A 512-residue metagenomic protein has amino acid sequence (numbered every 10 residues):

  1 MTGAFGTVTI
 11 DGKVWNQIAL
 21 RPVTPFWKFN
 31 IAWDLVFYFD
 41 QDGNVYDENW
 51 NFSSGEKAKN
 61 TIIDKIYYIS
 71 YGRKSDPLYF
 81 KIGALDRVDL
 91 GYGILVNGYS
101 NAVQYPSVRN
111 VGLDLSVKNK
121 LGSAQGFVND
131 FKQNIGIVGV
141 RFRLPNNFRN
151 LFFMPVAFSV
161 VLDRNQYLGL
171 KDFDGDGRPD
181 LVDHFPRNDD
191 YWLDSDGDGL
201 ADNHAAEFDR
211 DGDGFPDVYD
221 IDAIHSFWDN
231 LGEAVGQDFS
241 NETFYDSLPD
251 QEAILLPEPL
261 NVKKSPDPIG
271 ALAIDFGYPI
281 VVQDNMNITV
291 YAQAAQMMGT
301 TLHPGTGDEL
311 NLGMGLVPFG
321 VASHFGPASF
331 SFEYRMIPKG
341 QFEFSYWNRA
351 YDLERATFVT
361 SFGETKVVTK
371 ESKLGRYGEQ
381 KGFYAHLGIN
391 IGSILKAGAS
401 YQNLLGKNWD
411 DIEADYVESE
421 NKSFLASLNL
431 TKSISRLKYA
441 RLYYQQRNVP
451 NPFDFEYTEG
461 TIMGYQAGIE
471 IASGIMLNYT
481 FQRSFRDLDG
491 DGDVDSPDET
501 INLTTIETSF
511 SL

Functional and structural regions predicted by a protein language model:
M1-F5, M286-I288, Q482: Beta-strand-dominated lipid-handling architectures at cellular/organellar boundaries
M1-R21: Short glycine/proline- and aromatic-enriched beta-strand/turn motifs that initiate or cap beta-hairpins
K13, N44-V45, P77-Y79, I94-V96 (+7 more regions): Signature for the C-terminal beta-barrel architecture of outer-membrane proteins
P22-I31, R73-P77, I434, I471-S473: Short, solvent-exposed loop/edge-beta patches enriched in aromatic
I31-Y68, L95, L302-H303, E309: Surface-exposed loop and membrane-interface regions of Gram-negative outer-membrane beta-barrel proteins
I63-G72, D76-Y79: Gram-negative (and chloroplast) outer-membrane scaffold detector with strong preference for beta-barrel transmembrane
I69, D176, D498-L512: Outer-membrane beta-barrel "beta-signal"
Q466-L488: C-terminal closing repeat unit and adjoining cap/tail of repeat-based domains
